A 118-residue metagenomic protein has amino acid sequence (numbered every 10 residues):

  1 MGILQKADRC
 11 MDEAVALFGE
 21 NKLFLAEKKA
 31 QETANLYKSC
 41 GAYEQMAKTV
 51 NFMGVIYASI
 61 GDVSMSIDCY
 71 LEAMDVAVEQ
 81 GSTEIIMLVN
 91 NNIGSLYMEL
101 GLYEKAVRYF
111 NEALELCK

Functional and structural regions predicted by a protein language model:
M1-R9: TPR-adjacent "capping" and linker segments in tetratricopeptide-repeat scaffold/adaptor proteins
D8-N21, E44-S59, M74, E84-E99: Conserved alpha-helical positions within TPR/SEL1-like repeat arrays
G19, Y37-S39, A58, V78-E79 (+2 more regions): Helix-capping and short linker residues that terminate individual alpha-solenoid repeat units
K29-T49: Short, charge-rich amphipathic alpha-helical segments embedded in non-transmembrane helical bundles/solenoids
A34-N35, E72-V78, E112-K118: Amphipathic alpha-helical segments of tetratricopeptide repeats
